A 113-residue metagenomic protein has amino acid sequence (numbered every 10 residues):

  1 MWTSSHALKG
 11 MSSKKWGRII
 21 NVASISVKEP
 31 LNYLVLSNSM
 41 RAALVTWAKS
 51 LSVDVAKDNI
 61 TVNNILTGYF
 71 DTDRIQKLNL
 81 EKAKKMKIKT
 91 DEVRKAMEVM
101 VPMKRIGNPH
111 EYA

Functional and structural regions predicted by a protein language model:
M1-H6, K49, R74, I106 (+1 more regions): Conserved mid-core alpha-helix of short-chain dehydrogenase/reductase
M1-S4, N32, M40-R41, N63 (+1 more regions): Short alpha-helix in the Rossmann-fold core of NAD(P)-dependent oxidoreductases
K9-S12, R18-L44, A48-K57, Y69-F70: Catalytic loop of short-chain dehydrogenase/reductase
I20, V62-I65, I75: Hydrophobic structural elements of the Rossmann-like NAD(P)H-binding subdomain that define the short-chain
K28, T67-K77, E81: Short, flexible catalytic-loop segment of classical short-chain dehydrogenase/reductase
M86-E92, V101-Y112: A conserved structural motif in NAD(P)-dependent oxidoreductases
